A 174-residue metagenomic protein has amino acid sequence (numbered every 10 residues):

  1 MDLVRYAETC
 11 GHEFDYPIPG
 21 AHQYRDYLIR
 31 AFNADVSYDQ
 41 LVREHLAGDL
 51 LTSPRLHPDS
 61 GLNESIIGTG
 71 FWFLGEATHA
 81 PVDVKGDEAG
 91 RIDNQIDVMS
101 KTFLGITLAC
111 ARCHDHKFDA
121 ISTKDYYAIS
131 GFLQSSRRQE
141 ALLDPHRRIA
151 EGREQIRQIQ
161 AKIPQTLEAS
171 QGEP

Functional and structural regions predicted by a protein language model:
M1-I156: Short, structured secondary-structure elements that scaffold catalytic or ligand/cofactor-binding regions
P145, I149-P174: Long, non-membrane, amphipathic alpha-helices that form coiled-coils
